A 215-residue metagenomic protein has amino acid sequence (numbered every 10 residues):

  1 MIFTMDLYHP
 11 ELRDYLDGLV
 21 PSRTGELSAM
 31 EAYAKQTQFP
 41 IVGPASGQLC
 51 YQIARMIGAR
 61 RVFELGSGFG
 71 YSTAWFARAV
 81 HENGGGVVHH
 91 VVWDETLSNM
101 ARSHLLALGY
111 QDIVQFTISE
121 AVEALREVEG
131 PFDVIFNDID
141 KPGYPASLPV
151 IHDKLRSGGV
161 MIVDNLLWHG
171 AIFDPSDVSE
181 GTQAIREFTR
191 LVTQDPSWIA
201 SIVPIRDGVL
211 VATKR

Functional and structural regions predicted by a protein language model:
M1-L27: N-terminal auxiliary segments of SAM/dcSAM-dependent transferases
F3-T4, G18-L19, Q38, S176-E180: A general boundary/transition motif marking the beginning of the first structured unit of a protein
L19-S22, K35-L49: Conserved SAM-binding loop and adjacent beta-strand
M30-A34: N-terminal capping segment at the start of a domain
P44-R215: S-adenosylmethionine/decaboxylated-SAM
